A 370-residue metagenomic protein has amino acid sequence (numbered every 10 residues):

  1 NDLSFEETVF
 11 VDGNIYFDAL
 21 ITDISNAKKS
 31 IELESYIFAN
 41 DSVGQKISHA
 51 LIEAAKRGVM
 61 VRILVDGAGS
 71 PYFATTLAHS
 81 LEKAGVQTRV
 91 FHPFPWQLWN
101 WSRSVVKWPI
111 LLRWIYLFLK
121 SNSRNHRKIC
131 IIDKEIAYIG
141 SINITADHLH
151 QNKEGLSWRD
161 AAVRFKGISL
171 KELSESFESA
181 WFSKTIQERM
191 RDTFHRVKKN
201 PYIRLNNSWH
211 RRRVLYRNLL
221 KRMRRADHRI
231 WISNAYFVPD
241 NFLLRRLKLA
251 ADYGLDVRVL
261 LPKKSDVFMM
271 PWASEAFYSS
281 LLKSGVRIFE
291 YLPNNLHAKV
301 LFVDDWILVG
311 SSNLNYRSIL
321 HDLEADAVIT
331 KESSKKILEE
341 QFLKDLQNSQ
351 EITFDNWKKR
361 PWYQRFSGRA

Functional and structural regions predicted by a protein language model:
N1-A370: Charged, low-complexity intrinsically disordered terminal segments
